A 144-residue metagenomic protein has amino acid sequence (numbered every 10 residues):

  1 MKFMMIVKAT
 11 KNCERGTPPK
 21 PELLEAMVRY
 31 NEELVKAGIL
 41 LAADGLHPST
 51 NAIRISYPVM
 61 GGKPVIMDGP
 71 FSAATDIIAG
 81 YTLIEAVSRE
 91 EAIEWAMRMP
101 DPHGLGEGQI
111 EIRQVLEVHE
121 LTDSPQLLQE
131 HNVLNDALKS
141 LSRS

Functional and structural regions predicted by a protein language model:
M1-S144: Conserved, structured core segments of small domains
